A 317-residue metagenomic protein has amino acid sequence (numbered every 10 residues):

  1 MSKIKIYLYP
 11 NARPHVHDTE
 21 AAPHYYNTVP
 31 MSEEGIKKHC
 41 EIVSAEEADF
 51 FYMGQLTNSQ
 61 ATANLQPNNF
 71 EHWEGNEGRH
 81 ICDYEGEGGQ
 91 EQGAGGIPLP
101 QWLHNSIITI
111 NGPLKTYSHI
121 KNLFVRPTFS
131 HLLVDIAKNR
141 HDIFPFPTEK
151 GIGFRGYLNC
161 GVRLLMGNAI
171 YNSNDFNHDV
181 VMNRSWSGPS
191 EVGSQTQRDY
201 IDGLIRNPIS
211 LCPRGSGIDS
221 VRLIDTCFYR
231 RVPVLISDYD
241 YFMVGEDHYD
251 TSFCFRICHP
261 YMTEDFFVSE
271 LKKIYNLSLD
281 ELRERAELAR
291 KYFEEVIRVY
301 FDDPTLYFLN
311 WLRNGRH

Functional and structural regions predicted by a protein language model:
M1-V221, Y229, L235-M262, L277-E284 (+1 more regions): Nucleotide-sugar donor-binding catalytic core of glycosyltransferases
F266-F267: Hydrophobic face residues on amphipathic alpha-helices
E270-K273, L288, W311: Charge-rich, solvent-exposed alpha-helical interaction surfaces
